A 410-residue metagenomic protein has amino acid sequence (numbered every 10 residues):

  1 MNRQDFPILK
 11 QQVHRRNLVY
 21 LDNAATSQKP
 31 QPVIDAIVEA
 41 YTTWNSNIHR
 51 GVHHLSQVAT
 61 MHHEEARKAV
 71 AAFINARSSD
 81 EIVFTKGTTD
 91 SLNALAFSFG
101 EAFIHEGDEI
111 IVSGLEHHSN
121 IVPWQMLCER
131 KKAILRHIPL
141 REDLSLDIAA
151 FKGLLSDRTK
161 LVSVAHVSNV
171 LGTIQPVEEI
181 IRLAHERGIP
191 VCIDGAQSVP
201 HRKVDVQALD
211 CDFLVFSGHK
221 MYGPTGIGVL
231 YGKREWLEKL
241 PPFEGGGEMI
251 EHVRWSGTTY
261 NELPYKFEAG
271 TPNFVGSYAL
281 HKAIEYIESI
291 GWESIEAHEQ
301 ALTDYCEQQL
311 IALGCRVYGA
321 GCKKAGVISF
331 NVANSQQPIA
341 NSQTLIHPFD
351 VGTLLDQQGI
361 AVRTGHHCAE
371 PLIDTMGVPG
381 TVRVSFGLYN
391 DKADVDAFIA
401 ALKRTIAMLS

Functional and structural regions predicted by a protein language model:
M1-S410: Pyridoxal 5′-phosphate
